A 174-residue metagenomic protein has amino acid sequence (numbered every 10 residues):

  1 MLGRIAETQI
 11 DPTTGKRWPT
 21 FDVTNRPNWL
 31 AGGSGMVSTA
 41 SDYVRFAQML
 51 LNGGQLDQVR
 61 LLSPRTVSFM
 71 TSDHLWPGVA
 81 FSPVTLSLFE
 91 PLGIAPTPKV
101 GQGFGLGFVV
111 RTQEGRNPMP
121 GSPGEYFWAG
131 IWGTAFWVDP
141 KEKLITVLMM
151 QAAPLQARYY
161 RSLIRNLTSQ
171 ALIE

Functional and structural regions predicted by a protein language model:
M1-P120: Short, surface-exposed loop or secondary-structure junction motifs that flank catalytic or metal-binding residues
N28, W128-G130: Short, glycine/acidic-rich beta->alpha junctions
F108, Y126, T146-L148: Well-ordered beta-strand positions enriched in small/hydrophobic/aromatic, beta-favoring residues
E125, W132-K141: Short, surface-exposed beta-strand/loop micro-motifs that present aromatic residues
F136-W137, K143-A152: Short, well-ordered beta-strand elements
A152-E174: Generic C-terminus detector
